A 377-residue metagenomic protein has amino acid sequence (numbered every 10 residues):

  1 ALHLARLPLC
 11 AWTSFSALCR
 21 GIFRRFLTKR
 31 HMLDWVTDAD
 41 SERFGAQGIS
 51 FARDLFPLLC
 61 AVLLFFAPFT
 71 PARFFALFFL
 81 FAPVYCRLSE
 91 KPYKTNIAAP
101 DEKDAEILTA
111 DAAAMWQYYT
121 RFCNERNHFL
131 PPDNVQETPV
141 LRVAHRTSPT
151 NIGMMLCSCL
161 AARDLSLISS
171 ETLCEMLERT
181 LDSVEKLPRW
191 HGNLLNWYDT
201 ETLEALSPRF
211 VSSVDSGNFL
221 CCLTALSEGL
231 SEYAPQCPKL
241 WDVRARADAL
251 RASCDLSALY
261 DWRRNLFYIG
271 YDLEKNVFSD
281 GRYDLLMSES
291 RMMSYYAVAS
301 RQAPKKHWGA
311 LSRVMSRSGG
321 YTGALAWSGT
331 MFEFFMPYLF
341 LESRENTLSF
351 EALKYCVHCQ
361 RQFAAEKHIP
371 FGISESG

Functional and structural regions predicted by a protein language model:
A1, D38-S41, Y93-I97, M315-R317: Short acidic (Asp/Glu) and glycine-rich catalytic loops that position anionic groups and cofactors
A1-D40, E106, A110-Y118: Membrane-proximal soluble regions of multi-pass membrane proteins
A1-F15, T37-C86: Alpha-helical bilayer-embedded segments of polytopic membrane proteins, i.e., transmembrane/intramembrane helices
T13-H31, A72-F74, F81-E102: Juxtamembrane/interface segments at transmembrane-helix termini
A46-L55, T70, F74, F78 (+1 more regions): Ser/Thr/Asn(+Pro)-rich, low-complexity disordered segments
